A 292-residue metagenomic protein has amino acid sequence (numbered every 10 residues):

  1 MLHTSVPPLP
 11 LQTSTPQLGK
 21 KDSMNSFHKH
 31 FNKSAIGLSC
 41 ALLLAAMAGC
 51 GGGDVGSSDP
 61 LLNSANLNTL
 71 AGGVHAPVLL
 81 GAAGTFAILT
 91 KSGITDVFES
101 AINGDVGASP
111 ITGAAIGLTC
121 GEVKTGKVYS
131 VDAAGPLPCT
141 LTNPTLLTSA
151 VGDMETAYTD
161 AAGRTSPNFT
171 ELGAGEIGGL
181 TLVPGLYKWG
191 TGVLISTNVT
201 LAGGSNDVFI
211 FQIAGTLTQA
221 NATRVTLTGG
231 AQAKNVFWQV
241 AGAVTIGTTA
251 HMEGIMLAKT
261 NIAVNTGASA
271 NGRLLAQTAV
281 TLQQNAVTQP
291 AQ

Functional and structural regions predicted by a protein language model:
S5, L9-S14, N25-L38: Bacterial N-terminal signal peptides that target proteins for export
K20-K21, N25-H28, G37-G72: Bacterial Sec-dependent N-terminal signal peptides
G51-Q292: Solvent-exposed adhesion/ligand-recognition segments of exported proteins
